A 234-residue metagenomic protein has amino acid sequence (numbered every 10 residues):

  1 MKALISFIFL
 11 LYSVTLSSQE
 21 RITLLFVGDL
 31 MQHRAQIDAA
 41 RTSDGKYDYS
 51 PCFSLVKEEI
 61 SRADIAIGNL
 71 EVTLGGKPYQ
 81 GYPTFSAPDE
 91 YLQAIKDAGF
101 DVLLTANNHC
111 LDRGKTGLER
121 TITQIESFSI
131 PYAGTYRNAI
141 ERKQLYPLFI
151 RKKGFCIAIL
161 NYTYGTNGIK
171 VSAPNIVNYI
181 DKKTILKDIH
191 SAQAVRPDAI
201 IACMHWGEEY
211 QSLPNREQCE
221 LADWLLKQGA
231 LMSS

Functional and structural regions predicted by a protein language model:
M1-L4: Positively charged n-region of N-terminal signal peptides that target proteins for export
S13-T15: N-terminal signal peptide c-region/cleavage motif recognized by signal peptidases
S18-S234: Acidic, metal/ion-coordinating pockets
